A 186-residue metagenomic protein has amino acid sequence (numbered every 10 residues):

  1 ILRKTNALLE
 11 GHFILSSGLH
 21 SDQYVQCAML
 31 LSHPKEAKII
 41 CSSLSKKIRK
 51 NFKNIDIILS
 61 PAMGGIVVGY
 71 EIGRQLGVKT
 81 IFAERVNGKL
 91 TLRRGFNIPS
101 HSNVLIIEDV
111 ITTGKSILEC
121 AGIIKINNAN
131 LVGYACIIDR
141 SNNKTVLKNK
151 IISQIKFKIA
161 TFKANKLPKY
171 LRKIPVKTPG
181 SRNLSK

Functional and structural regions predicted by a protein language model:
I1, A121-K186: PRPP-dependent phosphoribosyltransferase catalytic core
I1-F52, N183-K186: Active-site-facing substrate-recognition patch
K46, K50, Y70, R74 (+2 more regions): Short, well-ordered alpha-helices that flank and scaffold nucleotide-derived cofactor binding pockets
K50, G95-P99, N165: Short amphipathic alpha-helix with an adjacent loop that forms part of the alpha/beta core around
K53-A62: Short glycine-rich phosphate-binding loop at a beta-alpha junction
L59, I81, L105, V132-A135 (+1 more regions): Hydrophobic/aromatic beta-strand patches that form the interior of the parallel beta-sheet core in alpha/beta enzyme
M63, V68-L105, T113-K115: Short, glycine/charge-rich flexible loops or terminal/linker lids adjacent to PRPP-binding catalytic cores
G95-A135: A contiguous pocket-lining binding segment that forms or flanks enzyme active sites
